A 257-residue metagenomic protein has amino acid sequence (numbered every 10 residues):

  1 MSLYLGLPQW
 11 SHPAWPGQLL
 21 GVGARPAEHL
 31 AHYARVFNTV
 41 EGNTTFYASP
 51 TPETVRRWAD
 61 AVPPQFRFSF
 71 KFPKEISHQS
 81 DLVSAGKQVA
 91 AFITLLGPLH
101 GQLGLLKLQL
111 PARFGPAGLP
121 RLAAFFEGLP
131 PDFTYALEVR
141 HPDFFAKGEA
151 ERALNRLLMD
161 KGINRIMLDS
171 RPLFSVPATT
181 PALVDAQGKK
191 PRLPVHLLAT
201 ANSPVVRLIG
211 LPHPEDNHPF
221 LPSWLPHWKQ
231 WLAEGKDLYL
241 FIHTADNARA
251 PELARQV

Functional and structural regions predicted by a protein language model:
M1-V257: Residues lining hydrophobic/aromatic ligand-binding pockets adjacent to catalytic sites
